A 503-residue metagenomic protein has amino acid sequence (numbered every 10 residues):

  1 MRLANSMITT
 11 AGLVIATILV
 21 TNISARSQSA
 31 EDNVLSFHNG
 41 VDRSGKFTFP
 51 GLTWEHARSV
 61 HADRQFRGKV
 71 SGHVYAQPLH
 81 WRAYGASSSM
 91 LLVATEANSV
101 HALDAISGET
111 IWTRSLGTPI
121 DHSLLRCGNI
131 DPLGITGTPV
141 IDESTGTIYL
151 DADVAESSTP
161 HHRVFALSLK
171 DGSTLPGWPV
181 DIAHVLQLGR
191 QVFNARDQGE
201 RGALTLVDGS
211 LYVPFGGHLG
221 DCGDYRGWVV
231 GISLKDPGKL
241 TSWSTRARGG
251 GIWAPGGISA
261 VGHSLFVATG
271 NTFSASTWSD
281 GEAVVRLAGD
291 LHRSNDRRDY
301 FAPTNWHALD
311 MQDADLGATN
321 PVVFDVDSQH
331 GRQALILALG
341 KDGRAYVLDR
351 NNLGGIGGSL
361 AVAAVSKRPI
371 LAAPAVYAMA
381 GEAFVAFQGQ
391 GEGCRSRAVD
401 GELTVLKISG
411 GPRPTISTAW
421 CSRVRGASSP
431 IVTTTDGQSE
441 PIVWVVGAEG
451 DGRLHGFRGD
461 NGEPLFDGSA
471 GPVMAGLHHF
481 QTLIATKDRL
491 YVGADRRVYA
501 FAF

Functional and structural regions predicted by a protein language model:
M1-S6: N-terminal secretory signal peptides that target proteins for export/translocation
T9-N22: Bacterial N-terminal signal peptides
A25-S29: Boundary at the C-terminal end of the N-terminal hydrophobic targeting segment
A30-L291, R297-D327, Q333-G355, S366 (+6 more regions): Mobile, glycine-rich extracellular loop/lid and propeptide segments that shape or gate substrate/ligand access
G357-K367, I416-W420, A470: Inter-blade linker and blade-boundary elements of WD-repeat/beta-propeller domains
D400-V405, G410-S429: Detector for outer-membrane/organellar transmembrane beta-barrel domains, recognizing the amphipathic beta-strand
